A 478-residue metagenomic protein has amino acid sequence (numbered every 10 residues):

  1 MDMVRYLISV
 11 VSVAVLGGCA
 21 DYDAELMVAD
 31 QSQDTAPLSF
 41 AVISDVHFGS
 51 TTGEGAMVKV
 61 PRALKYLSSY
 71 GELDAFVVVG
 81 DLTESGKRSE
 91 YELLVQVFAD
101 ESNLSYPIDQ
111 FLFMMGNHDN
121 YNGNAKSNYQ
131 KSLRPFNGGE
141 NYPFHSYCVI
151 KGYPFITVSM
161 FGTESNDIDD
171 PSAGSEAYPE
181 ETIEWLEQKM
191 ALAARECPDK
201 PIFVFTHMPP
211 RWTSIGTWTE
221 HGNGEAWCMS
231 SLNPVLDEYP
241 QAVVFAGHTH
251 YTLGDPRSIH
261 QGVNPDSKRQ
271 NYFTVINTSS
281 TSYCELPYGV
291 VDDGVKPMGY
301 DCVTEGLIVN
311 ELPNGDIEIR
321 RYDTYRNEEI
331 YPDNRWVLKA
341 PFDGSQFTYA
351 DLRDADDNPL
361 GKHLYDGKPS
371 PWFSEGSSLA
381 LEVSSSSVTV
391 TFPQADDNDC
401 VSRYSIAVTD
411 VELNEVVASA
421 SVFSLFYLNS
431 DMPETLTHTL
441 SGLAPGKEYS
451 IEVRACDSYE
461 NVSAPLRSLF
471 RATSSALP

Functional and structural regions predicted by a protein language model:
G17-G18: C-terminal motif of bacterial Sec signal peptides marking the signal peptidase cleavage site
Y22-Y91: N-terminal active-site segment of His-dependent metallophosphoesterases
D34, K296-E412, V416-A420, P465 (+1 more regions): A short C-terminal boundary segment appended to hydrolase-like catalytic domains
V42-S44, A75-D81, Q110-N117, F203-H207 (+3 more regions): Active-site neighborhood of phospho(di)ester-bond hydrolases with catalytic His/Asp-centered motifs
G55, E164, I168-P179, A193-A246 (+2 more regions): Active-site-proximal segments of metal-dependent phosphoesterases and phosphodiesterases across multiple
K87-A191, R195-C197, S231, G254 (+3 more regions): Extended active-site neighborhood of metal-dependent phosphoesterases/phosphodiesterases
R403-A444: Recognizes extended acidic, P/S/T-rich segments that occur within or adjacent to Ig-like beta-sandwich modules
L443-Y459: Beta-strand-rich modules
